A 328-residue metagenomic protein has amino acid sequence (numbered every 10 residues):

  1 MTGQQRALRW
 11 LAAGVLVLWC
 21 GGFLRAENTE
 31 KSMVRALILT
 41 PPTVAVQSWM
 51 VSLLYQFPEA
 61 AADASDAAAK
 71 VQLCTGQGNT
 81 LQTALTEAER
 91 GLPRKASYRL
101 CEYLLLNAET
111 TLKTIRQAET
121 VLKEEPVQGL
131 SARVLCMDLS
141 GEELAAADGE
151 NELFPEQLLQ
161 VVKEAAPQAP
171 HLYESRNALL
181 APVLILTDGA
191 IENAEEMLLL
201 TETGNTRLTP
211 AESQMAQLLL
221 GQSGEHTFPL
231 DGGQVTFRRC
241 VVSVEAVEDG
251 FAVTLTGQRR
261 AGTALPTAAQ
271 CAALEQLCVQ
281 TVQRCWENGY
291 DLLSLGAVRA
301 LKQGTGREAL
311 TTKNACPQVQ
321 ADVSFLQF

Functional and structural regions predicted by a protein language model:
T2-F328: Membrane-proximal alpha-helical signals and transmembrane carboxylates
